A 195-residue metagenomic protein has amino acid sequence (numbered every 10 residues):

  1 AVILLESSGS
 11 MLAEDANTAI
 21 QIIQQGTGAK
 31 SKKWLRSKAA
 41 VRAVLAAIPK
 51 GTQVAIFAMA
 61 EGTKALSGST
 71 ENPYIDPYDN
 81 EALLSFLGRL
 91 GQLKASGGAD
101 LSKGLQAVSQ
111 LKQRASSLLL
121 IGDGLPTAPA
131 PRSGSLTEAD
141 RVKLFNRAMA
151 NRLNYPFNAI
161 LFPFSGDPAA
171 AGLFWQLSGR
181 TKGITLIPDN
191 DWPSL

Functional and structural regions predicted by a protein language model:
A1, S10-I56, N72-A82, L105 (+1 more regions): …and closely analogous acidic/polar surface helices at protein-protein or active-site interfaces in A-domain-like
L5-S8, S37, I56-E61, V108 (+3 more regions): DG-centered beta-turn motif at the end of beta-strands
M11-E14, K64-G68, L101, P126-S135 (+2 more regions): Extracytoplasmic/secreted cell-surface and envelope-processing proteins
K38-R42, P73-A115, P126, L161-A169: Von Willebrand factor
I48-V54, Q113-S117, N151-N158, R180-I184: Loop/turn elements at helix/coil->beta-strand transitions in domains of secreted/extracellular proteins
E61-G62, A82: A substrate-binding/cap region within the structured catalytic cores of diverse enzymes
Q92, G124-R180, P188: VWA/integrin I-like adhesion module and closely mimicked acidic/polar interface patches used
G183-S194: Gly/Pro- and small hydrophobic-enriched strand-loop and loop-to-helix capping segments that sit at the rims
